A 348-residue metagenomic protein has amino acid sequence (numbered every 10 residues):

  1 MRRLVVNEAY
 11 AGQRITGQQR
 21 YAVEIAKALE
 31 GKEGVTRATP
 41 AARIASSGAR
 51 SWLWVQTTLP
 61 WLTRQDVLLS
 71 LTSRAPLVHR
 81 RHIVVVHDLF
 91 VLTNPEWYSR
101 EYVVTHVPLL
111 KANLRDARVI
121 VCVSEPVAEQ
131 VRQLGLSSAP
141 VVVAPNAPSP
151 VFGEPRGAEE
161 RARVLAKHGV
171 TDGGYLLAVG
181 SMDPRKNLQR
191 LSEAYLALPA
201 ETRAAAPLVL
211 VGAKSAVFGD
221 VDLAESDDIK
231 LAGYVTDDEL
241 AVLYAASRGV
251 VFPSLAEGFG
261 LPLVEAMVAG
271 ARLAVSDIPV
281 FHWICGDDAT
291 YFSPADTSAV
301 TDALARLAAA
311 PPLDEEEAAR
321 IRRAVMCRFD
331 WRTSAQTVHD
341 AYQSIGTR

Functional and structural regions predicted by a protein language model:
M1-R348: Carbohydrate transferase catalytic cores enriched for Leloir-type hexosyltransferases
